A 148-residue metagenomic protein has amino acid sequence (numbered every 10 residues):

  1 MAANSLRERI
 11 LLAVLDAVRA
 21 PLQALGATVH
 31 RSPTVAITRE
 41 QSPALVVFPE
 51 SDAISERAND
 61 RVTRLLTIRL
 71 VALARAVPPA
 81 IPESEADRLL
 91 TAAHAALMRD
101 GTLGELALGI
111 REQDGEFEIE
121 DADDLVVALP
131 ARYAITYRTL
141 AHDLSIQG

Functional and structural regions predicted by a protein language model:
M1-T38, P49-G148: Charged, amphipathic alpha-helical segments and their flanking helix caps
S42-V47: A short glycine-rich, His/Asp/Glu-containing loop-to-beta-strand
